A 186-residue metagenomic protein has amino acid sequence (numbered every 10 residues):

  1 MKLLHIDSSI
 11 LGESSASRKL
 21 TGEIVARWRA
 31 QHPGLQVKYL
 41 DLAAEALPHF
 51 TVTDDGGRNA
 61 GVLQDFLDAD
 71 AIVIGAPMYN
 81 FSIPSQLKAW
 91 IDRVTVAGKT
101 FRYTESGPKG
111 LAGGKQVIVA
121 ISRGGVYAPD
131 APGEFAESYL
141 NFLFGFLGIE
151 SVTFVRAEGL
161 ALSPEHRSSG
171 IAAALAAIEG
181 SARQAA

Functional and structural regions predicted by a protein language model:
M1-V96, A176-A186: N-terminal beta1-alpha1-beta2 submodule of the flavodoxin-like/Rossmannoid cofactor-binding fold
H5, I74, V117-V119, F154: Structural beta-sheet core signal
S8, S122, A157: Cofactor-binding loop segments of dinucleotide-utilizing enzymes, especially the Rossmann-like FAD- and NAD(P)+-binding
I10-G12, G125-Y127, A161-L162: Short histidine/acidic/glycine/proline-rich micro-motifs that form metal- and phosphate-coordinating active-site loops
D54-G56, A120, G170-A172: Short, hinge-like loop/turn segments at secondary-structure boundaries
A69-D70, G114, I149: Short, well-ordered alpha-helix to beta-strand connector turns
T104-F146: Short, glycine-/small-residue-rich phosphate/pyrophosphate-handling segment
P129-A186: Glycine-rich phosphate/pyrophosphate-binding loop and the adjoining helix
